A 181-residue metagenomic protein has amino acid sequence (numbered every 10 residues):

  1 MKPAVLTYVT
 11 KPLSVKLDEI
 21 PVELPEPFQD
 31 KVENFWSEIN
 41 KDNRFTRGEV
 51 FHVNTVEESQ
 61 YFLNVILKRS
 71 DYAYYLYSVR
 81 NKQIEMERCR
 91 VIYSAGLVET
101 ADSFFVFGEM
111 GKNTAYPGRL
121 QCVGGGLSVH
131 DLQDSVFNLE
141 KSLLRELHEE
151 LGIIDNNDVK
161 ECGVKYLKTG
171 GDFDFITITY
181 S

Functional and structural regions predicted by a protein language model:
M1-C122, G126-R145, I153-S181: N-terminal leader/linker segments that precede catalytic domains of diphosphate-processing enzymes
H148: Juxtacatalytic substrate-recognition/specificity segment
